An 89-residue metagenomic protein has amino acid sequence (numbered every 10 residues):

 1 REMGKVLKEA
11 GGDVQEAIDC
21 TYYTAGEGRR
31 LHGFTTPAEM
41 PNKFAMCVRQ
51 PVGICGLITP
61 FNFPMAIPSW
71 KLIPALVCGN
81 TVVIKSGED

Functional and structural regions predicted by a protein language model:
R1-K43: N-terminal Rossmann-like NAD(P)+-binding subdomain of aldehyde/semialdehyde dehydrogenases
F34-D89: Conserved small-residue-rich beta-alpha loop and adjacent elements that most often cradle the phosphate/pyrophosphate
